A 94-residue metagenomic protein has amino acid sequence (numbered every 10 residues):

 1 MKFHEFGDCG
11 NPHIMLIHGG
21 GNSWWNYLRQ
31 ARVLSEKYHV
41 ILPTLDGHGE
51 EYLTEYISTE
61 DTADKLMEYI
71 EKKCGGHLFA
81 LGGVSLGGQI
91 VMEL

Functional and structural regions predicted by a protein language model:
F6-Y52: Conserved HGGG/HGGXW glycine-rich cap/lid loop of the alpha/beta-hydrolase fold
I17, G82-G83: Short beta-strand segments
G21, L28, T59, G87-G88: Alpha-helix N-cap/helix-start and coil->helix boundary motif
R29, E93-L94: Active-site signature of alpha/beta-hydrolase-fold catalytic machinery across serine- and Asp/Cys-nucleophile hydrolases
I41-G82: Active-site loop/oxyanion-hole signature of alpha/beta-hydrolase fold enzymes
G83-G87, V91: Gly/Ala-rich beta-loop-alpha elbow adjacent to hydrolase catalytic centers
